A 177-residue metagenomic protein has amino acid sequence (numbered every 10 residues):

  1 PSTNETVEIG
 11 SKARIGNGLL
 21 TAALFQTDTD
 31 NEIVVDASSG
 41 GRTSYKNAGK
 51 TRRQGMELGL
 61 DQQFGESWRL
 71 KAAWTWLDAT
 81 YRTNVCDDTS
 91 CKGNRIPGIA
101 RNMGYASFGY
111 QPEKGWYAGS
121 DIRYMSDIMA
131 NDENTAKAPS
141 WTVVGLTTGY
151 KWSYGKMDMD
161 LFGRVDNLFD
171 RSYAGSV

Functional and structural regions predicted by a protein language model:
S2-E66, T75-T83, L161, D166 (+1 more regions): Membrane-embedded beta-barrel scaffold of Gram-negative outer-membrane proteins
T3, D36, Y45-G49, L70 (+3 more regions): Glycine-rich loops and low-complexity Gly/Arg-rich segments that provide flexible linkers or classic glycine-based
V7, Q63, R95-V177: Conserved C-terminal beta-signal and adjacent last beta-strands/turns of outer-membrane beta-barrel proteins
N17-L19, W68, W116, K156: Secondary-structure boundary/capping signal
Q26-D28, K46-N131: Gram-negative outer-membrane beta-barrel transporters
A37-S39, C86-D88, A136, G149: Short alpha-helix boundary/capping motifs
